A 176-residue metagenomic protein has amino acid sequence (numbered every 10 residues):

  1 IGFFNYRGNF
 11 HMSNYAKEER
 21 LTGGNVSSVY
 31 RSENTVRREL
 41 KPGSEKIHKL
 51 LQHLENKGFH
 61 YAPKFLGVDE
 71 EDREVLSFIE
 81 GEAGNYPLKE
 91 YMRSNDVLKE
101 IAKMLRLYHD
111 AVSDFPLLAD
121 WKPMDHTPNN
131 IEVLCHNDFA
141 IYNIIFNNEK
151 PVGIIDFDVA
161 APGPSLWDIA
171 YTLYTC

Functional and structural regions predicted by a protein language model:
I1-H11: Short, Lys/Arg-enriched N-terminal segments with co-localized hydrophobic residues within the first ~10-30 amino acids
A16-Q52, Y86-P87: ATP-binding glycine-rich loop module of kinase domains
R31-N34, F146-V152: Active-site beta-strand-loop-beta-strand hairpin of nuclease catalytic cores that positions key catalytic residues
K57-G67: Conserved HxN/HPN-centered segment at the entrance to the catalytic loop of eukaryotic protein kinase-like domains
G67-I101: Conserved structural core of kinase catalytic domains
P87-D120, E132-N137, Y142, F146-N147: Conserved kinase catalytic-core helix
K150-C176: Active-site Asp-x-Gly
